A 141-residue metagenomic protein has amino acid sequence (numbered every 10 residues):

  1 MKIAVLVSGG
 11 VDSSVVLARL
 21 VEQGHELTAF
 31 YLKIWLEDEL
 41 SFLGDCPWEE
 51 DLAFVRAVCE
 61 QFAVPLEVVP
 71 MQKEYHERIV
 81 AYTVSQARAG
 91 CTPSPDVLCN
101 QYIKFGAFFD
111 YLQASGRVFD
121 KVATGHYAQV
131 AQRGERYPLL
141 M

Functional and structural regions predicted by a protein language model:
M1-M141: ATP-dependent adenylation/nucleotidyltransferase module used to activate substrates
